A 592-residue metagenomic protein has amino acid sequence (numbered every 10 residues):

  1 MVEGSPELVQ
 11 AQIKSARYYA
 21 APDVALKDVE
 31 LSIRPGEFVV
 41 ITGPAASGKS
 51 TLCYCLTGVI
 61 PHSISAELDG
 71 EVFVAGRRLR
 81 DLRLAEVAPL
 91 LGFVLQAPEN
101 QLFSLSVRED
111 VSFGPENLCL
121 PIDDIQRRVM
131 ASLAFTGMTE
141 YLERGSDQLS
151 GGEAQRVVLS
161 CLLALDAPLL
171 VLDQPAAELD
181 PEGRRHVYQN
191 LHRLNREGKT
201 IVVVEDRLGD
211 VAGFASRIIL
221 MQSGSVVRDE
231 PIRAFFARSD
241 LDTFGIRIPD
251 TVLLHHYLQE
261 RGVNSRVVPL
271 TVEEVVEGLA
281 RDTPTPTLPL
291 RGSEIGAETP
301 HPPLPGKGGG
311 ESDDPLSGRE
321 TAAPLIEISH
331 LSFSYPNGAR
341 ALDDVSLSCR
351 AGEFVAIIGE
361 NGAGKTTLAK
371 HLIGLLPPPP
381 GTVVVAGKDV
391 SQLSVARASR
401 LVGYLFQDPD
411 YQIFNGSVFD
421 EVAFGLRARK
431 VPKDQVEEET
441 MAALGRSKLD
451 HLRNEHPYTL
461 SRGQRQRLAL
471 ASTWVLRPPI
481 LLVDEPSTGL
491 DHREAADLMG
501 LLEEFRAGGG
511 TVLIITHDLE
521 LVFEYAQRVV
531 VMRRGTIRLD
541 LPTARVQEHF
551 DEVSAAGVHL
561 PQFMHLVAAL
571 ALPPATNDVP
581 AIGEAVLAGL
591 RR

Functional and structural regions predicted by a protein language model:
T57, I373: Helix-to-loop junction immediately C-terminal to a conserved catalytic motif
S65-R77, G381-D389, A398: Conserved ABC transporter NBD signature motif
D123-Y141, D434-L452: Conserved ABC ATPase "signature" region
G145-L149, E153, H456-L460: Conserved ABC ATPase signature
L170-D173, L481-D484: Catalytic Walker B motif of ABC-type/P-loop ATPase nucleotide-binding domains
E205-D206, T516-H517: H-loop/switch region of ABC-family ATPase nucleotide-binding domains
S223-G224, R534-G535: Conserved ABC ATPase "signature" C-loop
